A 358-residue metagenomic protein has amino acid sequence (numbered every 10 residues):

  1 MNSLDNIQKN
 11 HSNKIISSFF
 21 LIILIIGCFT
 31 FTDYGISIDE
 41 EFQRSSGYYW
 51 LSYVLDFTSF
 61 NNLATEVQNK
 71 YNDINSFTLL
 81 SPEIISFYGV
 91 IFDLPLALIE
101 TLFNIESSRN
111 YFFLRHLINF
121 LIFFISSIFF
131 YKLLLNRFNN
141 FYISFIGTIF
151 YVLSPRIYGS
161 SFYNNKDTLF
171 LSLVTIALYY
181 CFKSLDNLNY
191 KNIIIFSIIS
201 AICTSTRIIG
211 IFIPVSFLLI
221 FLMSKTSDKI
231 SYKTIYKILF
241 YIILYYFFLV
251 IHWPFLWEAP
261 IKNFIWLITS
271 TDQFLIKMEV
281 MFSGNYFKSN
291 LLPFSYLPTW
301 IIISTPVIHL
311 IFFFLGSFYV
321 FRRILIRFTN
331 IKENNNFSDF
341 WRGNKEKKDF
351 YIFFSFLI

Functional and structural regions predicted by a protein language model:
M1-G27, I125-I128, F141, I146 (+2 more regions): Start-transfer (signal-anchor) and selected internal transmembrane alpha helices of multi-pass inner/ER membrane
S12-E40, Y48-N62, E66-F77, F150 (+3 more regions): Transmembrane signal-anchor helices characteristic of membrane glycosylation enzymes that use polyprenol
S37, G159-L169: Short acidic/glycine- and proline-prone juxtamembrane loop motifs at membrane-interface regions of multi-pass membrane
Y53-D56, I85-I91, N104-S107, I202 (+2 more regions): Transmembrane-lumen/periplasm boundary regions of multi-pass, lipid-linked membrane glycan transferases
S81-F92, A97, T101, N110-K132 (+5 more regions): Transmembrane alpha-helical segments of multi-pass membrane glycosylation machinery that act on lipid-linked glycans
N136-F138, A177-I193: Membrane-interface transmembrane helices that cradle and orient dolichyl/undecaprenyl
G147-V152, Y179, S200, T204: Short helix- or helix-capping micro-motifs that position conserved polar/aromatic residues at function-defining sites
S172, I194-F196, I209-S224, H309-F314: Transmembrane-embedded, aromatic-rich helix segments that form part of the hydrophobic channel/pocket engaging
